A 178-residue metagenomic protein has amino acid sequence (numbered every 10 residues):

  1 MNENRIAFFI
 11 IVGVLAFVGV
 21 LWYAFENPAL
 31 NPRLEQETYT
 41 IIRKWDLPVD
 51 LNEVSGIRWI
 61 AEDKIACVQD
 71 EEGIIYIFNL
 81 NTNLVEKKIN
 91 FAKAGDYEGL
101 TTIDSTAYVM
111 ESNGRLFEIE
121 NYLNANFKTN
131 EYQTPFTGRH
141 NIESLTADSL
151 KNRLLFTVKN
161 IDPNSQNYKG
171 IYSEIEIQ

Functional and structural regions predicted by a protein language model:
E3-Q178: Sequence/structural signature of beta-propeller domains
